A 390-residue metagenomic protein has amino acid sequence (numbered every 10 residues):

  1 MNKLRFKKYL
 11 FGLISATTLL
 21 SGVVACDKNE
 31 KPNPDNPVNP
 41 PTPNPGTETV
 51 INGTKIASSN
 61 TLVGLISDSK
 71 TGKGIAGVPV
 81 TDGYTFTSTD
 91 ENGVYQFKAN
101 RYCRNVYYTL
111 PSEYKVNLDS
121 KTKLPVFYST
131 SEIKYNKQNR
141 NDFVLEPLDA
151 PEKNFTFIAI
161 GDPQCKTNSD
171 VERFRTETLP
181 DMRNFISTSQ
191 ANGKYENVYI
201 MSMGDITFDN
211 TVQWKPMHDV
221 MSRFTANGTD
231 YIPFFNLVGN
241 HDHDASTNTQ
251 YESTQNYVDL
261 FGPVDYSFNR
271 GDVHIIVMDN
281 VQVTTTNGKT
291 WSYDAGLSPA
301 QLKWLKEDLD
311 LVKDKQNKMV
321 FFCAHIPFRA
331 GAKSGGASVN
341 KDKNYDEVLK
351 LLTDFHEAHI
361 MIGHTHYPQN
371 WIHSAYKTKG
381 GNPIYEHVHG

Functional and structural regions predicted by a protein language model:
M1-F6: N-terminal secretory signal peptides that target proteins for export/translocation
Y9-S59: Bacterial Sec-dependent N-terminal signal peptides
I51-T61, K70, S120-W214: N-terminal active-site segment of His-dependent metallophosphoesterases
G77, T81-A99: Short, acidic Ser/Thr/Gly-rich low-complexity loop/linker segments typical of extracellular and cell-surface proteins
S112-V116, T122-E132, T211-K313, V339 (+2 more regions): Extended active-site neighborhood of metal-dependent phosphoesterases/phosphodiesterases
F157, I200, I275, V320-F321: Hydrophobic beta-strand anchors of alpha/beta hydrolase catalytic cores
D162, G204-D205, G239-N240, H325 (+1 more regions): Active-site glycine-centered loops adjacent to acidic/histidine catalytic or metal-binding residues that shape
L309-G336: Short acidic, glycine-rich surface-loop motifs adjacent to enzyme active sites
